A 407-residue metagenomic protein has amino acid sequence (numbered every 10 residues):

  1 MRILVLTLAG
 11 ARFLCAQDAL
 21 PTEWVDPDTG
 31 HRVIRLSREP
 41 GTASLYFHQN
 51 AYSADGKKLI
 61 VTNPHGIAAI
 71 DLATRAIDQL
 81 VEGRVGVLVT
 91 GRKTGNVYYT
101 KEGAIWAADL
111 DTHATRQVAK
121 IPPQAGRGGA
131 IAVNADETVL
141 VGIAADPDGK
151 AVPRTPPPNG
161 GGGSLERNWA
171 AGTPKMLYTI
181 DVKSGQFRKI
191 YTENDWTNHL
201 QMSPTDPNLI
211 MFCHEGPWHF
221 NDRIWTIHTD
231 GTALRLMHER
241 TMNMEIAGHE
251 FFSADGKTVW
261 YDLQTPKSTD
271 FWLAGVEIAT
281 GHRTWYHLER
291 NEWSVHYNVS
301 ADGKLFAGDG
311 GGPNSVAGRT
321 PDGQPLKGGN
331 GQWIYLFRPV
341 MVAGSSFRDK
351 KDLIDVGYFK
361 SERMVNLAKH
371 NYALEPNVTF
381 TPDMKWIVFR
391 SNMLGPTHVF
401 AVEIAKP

Functional and structural regions predicted by a protein language model:
Q17-I34, W169-Y178: Blade/loop signatures of beta-propeller domains
W24-S44, G357-L367: A short helix->beta-strand "capping" segment at the edge of beta-propeller domains
T42-I60, G83-T100, P123-I143, I190-C213 (+3 more regions): Conserved beta-propeller blade repeats
D71-R75, L110-H113, D181-G185, H228-T232 (+3 more regions): Short loop/turn segments that connect beta-strands within beta-propeller blades
I77-L80, V118, K183-E193, D230-N243 (+2 more regions): Blade-edge beta-strand/turn elements of extracellular beta-propeller and related beta-sheet repeat scaffolds
G83-V87, G91-M176, G185-T192: Asp-box/WD-like beta-propeller blade repeats and closely related beta-sheet repeat scaffolds
G142-G172, C213-N221, Q264-K267, D309-G331 (+2 more regions): Short, conserved, GDST-rich strand-edge loop motifs in beta-rich repeat architectures
E375-P407: Blade-level signature of beta-propeller repeat domains, shared across WD40, Kelch, NHL, RCC1 and BNR/Asp-box propellers
